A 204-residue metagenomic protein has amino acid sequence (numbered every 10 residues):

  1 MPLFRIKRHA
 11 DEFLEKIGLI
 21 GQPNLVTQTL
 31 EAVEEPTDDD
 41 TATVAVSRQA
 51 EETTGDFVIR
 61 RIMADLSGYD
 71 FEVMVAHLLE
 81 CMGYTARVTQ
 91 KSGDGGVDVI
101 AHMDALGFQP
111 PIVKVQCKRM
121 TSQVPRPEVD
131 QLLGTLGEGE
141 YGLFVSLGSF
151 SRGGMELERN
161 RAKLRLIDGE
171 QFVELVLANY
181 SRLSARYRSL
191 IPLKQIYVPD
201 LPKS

Functional and structural regions predicted by a protein language model:
M1-S204: Mixed-charge (Asp/Glu-Lys/Arg
